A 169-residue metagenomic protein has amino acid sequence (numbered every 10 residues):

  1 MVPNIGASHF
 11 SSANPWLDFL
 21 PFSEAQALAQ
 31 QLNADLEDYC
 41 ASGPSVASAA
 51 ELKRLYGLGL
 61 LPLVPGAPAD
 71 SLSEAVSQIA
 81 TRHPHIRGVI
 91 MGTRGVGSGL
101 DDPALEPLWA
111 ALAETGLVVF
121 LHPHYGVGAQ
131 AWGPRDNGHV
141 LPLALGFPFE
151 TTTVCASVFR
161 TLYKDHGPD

Functional and structural regions predicted by a protein language model:
M1-D169: Helix-coil boundary/capping segments in enzymes
